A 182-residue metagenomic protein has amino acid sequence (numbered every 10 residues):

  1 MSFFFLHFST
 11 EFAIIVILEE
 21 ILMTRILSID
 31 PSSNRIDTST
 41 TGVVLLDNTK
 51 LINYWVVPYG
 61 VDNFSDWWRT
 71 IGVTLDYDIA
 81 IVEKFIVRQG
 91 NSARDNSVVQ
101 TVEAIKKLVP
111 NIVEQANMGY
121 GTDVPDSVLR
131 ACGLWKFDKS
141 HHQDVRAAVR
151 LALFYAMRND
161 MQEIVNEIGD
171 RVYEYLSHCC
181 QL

Functional and structural regions predicted by a protein language model:
S2-L182: Phosphate- and other anionic-substrate recognition elements at nucleic-acid/protein interfaces
